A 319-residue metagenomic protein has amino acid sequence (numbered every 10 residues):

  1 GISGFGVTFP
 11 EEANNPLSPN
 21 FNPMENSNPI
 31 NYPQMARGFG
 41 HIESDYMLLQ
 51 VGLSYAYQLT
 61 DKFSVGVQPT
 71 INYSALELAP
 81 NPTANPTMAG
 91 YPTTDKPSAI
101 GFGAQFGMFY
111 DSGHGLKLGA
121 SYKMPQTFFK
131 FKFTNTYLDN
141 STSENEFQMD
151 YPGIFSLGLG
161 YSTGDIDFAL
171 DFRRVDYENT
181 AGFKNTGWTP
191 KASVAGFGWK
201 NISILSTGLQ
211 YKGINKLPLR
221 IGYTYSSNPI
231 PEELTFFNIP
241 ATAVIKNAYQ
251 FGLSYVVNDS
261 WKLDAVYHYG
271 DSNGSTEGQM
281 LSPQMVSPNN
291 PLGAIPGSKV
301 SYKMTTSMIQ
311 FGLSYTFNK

Functional and structural regions predicted by a protein language model:
G1-K319: Outer-membrane beta-barrel porins/channels
